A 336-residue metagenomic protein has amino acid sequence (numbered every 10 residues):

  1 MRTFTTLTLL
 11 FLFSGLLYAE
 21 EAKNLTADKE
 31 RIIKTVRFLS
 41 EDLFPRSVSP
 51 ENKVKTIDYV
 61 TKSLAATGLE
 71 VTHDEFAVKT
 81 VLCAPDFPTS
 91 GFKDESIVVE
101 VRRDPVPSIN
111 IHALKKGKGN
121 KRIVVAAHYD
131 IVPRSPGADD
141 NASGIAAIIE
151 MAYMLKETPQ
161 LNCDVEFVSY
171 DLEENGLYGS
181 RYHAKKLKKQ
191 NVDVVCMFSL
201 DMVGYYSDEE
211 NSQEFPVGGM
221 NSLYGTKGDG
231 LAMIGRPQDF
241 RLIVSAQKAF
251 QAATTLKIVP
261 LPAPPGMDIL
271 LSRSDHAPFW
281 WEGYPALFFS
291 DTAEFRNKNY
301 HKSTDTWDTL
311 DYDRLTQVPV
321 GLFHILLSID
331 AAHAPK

Functional and structural regions predicted by a protein language model:
M1-T5: Positively charged n-region of N-terminal signal peptides that target proteins for export
T6-G15: Bacterial N-terminal signal peptides
E20-I57, T67, V81, D130-I131 (+1 more regions): N-terminal capping segment at the start of a domain
T26-F44, S63-E70, V101-V168: Catalytic-core environment of secreted peptidases
F38-K116, V259-L261: A non-catalytic alpha/beta surface segment that caps or lines the substrate-entry region of metallo-dependent hydrolase
P45-R46, E70, A77-K79, K118-G119 (+6 more regions): Solvent-exposed loop/turn segments at secondary-structure junctions within structured extracellular/periplasmic domains
P107, I131-R241, D268-L271: Acidic/histidine-rich catalytic neighborhood of metal-dependent amide-processing enzymes
N211, F215-K336: Active-site-adjacent substrate-binding region of metalloamidase/peptidase-like peptide-processing proteins
